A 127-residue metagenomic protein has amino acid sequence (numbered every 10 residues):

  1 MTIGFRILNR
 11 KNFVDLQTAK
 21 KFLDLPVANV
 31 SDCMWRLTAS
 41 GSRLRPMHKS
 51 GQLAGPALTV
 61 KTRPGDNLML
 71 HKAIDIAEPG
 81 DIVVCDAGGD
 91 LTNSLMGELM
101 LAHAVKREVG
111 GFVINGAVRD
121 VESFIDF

Functional and structural regions predicted by a protein language model:
T2-F127: Feature captures the catalytic cores and cofactor-binding loops of soluble hydro-lyases/lyases that act on carboxylate
